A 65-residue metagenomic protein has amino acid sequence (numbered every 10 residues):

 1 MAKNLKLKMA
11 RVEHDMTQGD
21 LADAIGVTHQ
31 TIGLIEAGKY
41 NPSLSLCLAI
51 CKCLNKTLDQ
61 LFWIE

Functional and structural regions predicted by a protein language model:
M1-E13: A short, Lys/Arg-rich alpha-helix, primarily the initiator
L5, D15-M16, P42-S45: Residue-level signal for the short linker/turn that defines the boundary of a DNA-recognition helix
V12, D23, K52: Alpha-helical residues within the helix-turn-helix
M16-G33: Short alpha-helical DNA-recognition segment
S45-Q60: DNA major-groove recognition helix of helix-turn-helix/homeodomain DNA-binding modules
F62-E65: Short amphipathic recognition helices of helix-turn-helix/homeodomain-type DNA-binding modules
